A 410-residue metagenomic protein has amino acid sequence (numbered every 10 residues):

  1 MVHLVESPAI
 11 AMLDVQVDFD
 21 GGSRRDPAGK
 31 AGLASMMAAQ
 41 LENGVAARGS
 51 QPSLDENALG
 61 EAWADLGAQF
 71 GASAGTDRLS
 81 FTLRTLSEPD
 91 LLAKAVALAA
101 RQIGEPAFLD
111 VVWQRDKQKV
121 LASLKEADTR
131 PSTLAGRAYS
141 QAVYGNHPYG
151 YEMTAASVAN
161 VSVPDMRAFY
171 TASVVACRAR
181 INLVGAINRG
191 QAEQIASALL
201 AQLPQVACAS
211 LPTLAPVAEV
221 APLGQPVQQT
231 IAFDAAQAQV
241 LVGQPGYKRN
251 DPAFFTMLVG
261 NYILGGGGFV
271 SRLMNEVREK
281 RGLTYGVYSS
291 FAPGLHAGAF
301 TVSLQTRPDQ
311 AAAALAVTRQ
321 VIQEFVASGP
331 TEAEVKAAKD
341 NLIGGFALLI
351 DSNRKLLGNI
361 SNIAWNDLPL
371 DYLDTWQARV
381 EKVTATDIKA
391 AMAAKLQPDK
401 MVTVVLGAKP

Functional and structural regions predicted by a protein language model:
M1, R180-A186, A221, L304 (+1 more regions): C-terminal regions of mature proteins
H3, G44-S53, L83-K117, G267 (+2 more regions): M16/insulysin-pitrilysin zinc metalloprotease superfamily fold
Q16-L83, P148, E152, G268-G282: M16/MPP (pitrilysin/insulinase) zinc-metallopeptidase core fold and M16-derived inactive scaffolds
S23, Q69, L241-P245, G265-T306: A structural supersecondary motif
A58-F169, G190, K336-R354, G358: Acidic/histidine-enriched segments that form metal/cofactor-coordinating and catalytic pocket/exosite environments
K119-R137, A218-Q237, R278-T284, L295 (+1 more regions): Short acidic/His-enriched helical or mixed secondary-structure segments at domain edges of catalytic enzymes and some
S132, R137, V163-L199, K400-M401: Non-catalytic, conformational "gating/processing" segments within enzyme and secreted inhibitor domains
N146-E152, R180-K248, V405-P410: An aromatic/glycine/proline-enriched structural segment found at the starts of mature extracellular/organellar domains
